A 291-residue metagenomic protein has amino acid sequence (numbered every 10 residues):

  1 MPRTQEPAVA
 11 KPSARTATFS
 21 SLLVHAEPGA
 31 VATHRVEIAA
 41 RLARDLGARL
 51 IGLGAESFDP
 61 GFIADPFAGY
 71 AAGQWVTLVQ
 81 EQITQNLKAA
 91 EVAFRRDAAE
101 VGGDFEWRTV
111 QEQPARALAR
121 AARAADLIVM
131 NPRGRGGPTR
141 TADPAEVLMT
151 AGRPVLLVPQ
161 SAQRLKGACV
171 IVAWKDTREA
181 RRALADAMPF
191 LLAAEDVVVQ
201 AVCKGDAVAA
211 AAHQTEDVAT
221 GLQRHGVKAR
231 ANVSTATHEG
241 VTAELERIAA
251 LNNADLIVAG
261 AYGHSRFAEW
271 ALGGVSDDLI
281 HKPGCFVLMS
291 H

Functional and structural regions predicted by a protein language model:
M1-R15, D45, S57-P60, V92-I128 (+3 more regions): Structural beta-alpha unit
P2-Q74, T150-R153, K166-S234, A254: Small/aliphatic-rich secondary-structure junction motif
T16, A122-R123, L148, L191 (+2 more regions): A short, aliphatic-rich alpha-helical micro-motif
G73-A89: A short acidic, glycine-rich active-site loop that binds or catalyzes chemistry on phosphate/adenosine moieties
A98-E100, P138-Q160, A219, R224-R230: P-loop/Walker A phosphate-binding loop and immediately adjacent motor/lid segment at beta-alpha junctions
M130-R133, V155-Q160, G260, L288-H291: Short beta-strand elements of ligand-binding domains
M130-V147, G167, A259-K282: Glycine-rich, Arg-bearing micro-motifs that act as flexible, cationic patches
R164, H281-H291: Short, flexible loop segments at boundaries between secondary-structure elements
